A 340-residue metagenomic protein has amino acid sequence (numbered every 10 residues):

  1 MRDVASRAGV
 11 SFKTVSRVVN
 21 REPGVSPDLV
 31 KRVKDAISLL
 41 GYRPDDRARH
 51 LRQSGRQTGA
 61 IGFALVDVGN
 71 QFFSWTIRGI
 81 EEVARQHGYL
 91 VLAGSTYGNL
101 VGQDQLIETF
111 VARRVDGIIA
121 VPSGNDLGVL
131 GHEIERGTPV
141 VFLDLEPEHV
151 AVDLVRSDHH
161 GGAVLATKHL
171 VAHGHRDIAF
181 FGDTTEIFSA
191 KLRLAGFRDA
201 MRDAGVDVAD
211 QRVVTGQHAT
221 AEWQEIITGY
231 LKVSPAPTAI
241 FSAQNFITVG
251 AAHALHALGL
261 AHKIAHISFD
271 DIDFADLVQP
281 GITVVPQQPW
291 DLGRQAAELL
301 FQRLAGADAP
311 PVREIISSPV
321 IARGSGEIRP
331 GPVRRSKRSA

Functional and structural regions predicted by a protein language model:
M1-Q57, E327-P330, S336-A340: N-terminal helix-turn-helix DNA-binding module of bacterial transcription factors
S38-F72, T76-R78, H87, T109-A112: N-terminal helix-turn-helix/winged-helix DNA-binding helices and compositionally similar short basic alpha-helical
A84-S95, A179, R198-E222: Short beta-strand elements in bilobed, periplasmic/extracellular small-molecule ligand-binding domains
V91-A112, A163-V164, T215-S234: Structural motif
G98, A120-L165, F246, D270-I282: Flexible loop/hinge segments that line or gate small-molecule binding clefts
D153-F180, A195-D199, T220-T228, T248 (+1 more regions): Hydrophobic alpha-helical segments within soluble ligand-binding/sensing domains
V164-V206, V312-I328: An alpha-beta-alpha
T228-A340: Flexible loop/turn connectors
